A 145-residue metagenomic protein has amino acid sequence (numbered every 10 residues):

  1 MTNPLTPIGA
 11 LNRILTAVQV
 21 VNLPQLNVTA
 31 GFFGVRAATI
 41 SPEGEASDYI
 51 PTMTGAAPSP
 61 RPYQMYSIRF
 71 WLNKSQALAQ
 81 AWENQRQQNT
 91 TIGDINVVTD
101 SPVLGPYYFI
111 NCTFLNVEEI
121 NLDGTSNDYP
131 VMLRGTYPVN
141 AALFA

Functional and structural regions predicted by a protein language model:
T2-K74, G105-P106, T113-S126, P130: Solvent-exposed edge beta-strands and adjacent loop segments that serve as assembly or binding interfaces
N73-S75, D100, C112, T136: Short, loop-centered acidic/histidine patches that primarily coordinate divalent metals
A77-E83, A142: Short, conserved charged micro-motifs
A81-Y108: Short, acidic/charged, Gly/Pro-enriched secondary-structure junctions
R134-A141: Hydrophobic lipid-interacting interfaces of membrane-associated proteins
